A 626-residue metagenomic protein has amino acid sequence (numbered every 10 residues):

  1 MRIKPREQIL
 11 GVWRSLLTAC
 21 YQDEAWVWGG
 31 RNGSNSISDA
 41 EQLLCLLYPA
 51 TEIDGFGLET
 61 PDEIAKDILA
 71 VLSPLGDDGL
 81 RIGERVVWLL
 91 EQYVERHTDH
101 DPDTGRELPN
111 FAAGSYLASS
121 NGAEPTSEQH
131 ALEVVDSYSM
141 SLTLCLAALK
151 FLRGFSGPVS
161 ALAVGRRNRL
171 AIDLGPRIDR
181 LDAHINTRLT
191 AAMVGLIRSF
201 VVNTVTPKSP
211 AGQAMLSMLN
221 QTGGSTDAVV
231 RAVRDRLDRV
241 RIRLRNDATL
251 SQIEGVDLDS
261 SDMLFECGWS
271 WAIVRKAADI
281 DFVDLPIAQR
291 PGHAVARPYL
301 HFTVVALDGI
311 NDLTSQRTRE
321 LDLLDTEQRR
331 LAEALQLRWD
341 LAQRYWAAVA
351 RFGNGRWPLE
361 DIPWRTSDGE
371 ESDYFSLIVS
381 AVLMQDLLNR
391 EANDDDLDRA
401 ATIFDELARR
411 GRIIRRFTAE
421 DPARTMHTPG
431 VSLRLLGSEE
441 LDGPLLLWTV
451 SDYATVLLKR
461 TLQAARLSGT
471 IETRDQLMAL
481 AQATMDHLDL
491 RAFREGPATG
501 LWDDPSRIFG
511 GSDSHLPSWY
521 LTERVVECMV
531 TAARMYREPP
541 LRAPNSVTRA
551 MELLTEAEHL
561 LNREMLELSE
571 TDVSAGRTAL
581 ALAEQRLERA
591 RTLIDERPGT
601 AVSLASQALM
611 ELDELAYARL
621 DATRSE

Functional and structural regions predicted by a protein language model:
M1-E626: Preference for long, amphipathic alpha-helical scaffolds in soluble/luminal domains and all-alpha bundles
